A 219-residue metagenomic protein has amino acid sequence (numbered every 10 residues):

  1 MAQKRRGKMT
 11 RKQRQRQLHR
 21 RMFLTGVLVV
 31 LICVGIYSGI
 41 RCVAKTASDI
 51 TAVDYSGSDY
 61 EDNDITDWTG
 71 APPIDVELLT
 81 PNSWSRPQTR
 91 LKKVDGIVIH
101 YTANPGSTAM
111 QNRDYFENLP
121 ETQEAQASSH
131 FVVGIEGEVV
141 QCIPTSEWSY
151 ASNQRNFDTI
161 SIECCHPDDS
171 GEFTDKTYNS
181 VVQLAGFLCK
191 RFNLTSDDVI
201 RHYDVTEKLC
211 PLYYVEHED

Functional and structural regions predicted by a protein language model:
A2-R16: Juxtamembrane low-complexity tails/linkers enriched in Ser/Thr-Pro and polybasic
R5, R20-R21, R90: Basic side chains
K12-R16, M22, G26, V30 (+2 more regions): Basic/polar, cationic surfaces and motifs that engage anionic cell-wall and phosphate/carboxylate ligands
E61-N193: Active-site-adjacent loop/helix surface patches within enzyme catalytic domains that shape the substrate-binding cleft
